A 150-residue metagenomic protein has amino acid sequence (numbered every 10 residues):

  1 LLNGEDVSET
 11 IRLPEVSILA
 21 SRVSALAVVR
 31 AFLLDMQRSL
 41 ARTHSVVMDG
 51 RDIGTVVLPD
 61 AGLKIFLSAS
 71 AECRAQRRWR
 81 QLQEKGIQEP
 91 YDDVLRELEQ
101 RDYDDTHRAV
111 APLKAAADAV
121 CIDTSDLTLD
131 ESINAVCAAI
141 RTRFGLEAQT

Functional and structural regions predicted by a protein language model:
L1-P14, I18-L19, T128-T150: Glycine-rich phosphate-binding loop of ATP-dependent small-molecule kinases
L2, L63-L67, I122: A ubiquitous short alpha-helical element
G4, L33, V47, L98 (+1 more regions): Residue-level signature of catalytic and energy-coupling elements of molecular machines, predominantly ATP/GTP-dependent
S8-I11, E15-I87: ATP-dependent NMP and nucleoside kinases share a basic, alpha-helical "lid"
Q37-T43, T55-V56, D60, K85-A135: Small-molecule kinase domains that catalyze NTP-dependent phosphoryl transfer to phosphate-bearing small molecules
Q81, K85, R101, A139 (+1 more regions): Change "in soluble alpha/beta enzymes" to "in soluble alpha/beta proteins
Q83-D92, F144-T150: Short, glycine- and charge-enriched coil/turn segments that flank and shape catalytic ligand pockets
